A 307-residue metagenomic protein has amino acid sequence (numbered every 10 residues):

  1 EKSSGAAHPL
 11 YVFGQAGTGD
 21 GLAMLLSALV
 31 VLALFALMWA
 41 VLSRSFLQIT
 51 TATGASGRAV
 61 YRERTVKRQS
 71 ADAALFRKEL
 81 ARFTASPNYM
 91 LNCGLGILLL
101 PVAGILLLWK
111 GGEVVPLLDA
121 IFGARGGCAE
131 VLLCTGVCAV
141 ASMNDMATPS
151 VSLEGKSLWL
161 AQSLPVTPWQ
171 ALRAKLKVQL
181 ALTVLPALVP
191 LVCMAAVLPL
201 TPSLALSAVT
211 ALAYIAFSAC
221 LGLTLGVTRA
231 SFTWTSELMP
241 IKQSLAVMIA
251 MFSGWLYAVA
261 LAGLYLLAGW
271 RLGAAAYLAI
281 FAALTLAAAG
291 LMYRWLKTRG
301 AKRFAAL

Functional and structural regions predicted by a protein language model:
E1-W159, T167-L307: Hydrophobic alpha-helical transmembrane segments of membrane proteins
